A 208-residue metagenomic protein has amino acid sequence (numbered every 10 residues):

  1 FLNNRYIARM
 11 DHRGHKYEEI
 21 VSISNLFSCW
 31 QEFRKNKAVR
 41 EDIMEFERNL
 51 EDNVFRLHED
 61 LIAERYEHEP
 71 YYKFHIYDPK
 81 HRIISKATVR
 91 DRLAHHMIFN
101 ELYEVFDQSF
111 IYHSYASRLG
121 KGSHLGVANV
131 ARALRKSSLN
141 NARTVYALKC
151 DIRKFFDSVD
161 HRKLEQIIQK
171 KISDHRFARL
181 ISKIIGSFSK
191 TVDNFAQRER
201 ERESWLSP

Functional and structural regions predicted by a protein language model:
F1-F55: Non-catalytic, polymerase-adjacent accessory regions of viral genome-replication enzymes
K16, Y103-D160: Active-site-proximal segment of RNA-dependent polymerases
N25, L57-K80, L93, N100 (+2 more regions): Reverse-transcriptase-like RNA-dependent polymerase core
D42-F46, H68-H75, Q108-Y115, A142-K149 (+2 more regions): Short coil/turn segments at secondary-structure boundaries
F46, R118-L119, S204-P208: Conserved, non-catalytic sequence blocks in retroelement Pol enzymes and Pol-derived host proteins
N53, D60-L61, A133, S137-P208: Conserved polymerase palm-domain catalytic core
H81-I111, R198-P208: Conserved pre-motif C helix in the palm subdomain of viral-like polymerases
